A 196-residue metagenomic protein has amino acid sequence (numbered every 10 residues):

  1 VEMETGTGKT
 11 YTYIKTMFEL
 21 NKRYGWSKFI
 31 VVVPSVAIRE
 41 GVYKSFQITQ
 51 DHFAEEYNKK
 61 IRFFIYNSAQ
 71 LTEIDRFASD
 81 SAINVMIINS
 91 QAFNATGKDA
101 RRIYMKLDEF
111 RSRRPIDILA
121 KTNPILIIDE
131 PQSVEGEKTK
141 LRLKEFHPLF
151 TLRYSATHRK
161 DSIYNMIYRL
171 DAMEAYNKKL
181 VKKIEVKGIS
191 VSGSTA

Functional and structural regions predicted by a protein language model:
V1-A196: RecA-like P-loop NTPase motor core of helicase/translocase proteins
